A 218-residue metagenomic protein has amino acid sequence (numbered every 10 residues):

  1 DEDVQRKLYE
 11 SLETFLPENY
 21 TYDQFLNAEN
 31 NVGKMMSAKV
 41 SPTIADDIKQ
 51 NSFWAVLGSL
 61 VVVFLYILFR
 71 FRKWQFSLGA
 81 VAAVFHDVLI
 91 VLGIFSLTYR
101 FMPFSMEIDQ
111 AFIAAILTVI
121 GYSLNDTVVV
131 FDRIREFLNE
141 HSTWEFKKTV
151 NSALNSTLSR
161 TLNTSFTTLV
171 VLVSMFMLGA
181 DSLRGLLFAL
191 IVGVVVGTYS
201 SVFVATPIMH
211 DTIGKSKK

Functional and structural regions predicted by a protein language model:
D1-K218: A structural signal for conserved, well-ordered secondary-structure elements that form binding/interaction cores
